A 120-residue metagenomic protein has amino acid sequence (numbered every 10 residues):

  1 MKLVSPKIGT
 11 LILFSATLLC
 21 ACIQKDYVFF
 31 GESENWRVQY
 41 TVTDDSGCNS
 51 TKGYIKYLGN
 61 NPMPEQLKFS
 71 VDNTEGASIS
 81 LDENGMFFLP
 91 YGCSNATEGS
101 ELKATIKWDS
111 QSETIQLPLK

Functional and structural regions predicted by a protein language model:
M1-C22: Sec-dependent bacterial lipoprotein signal peptides
C22-G47: Transition segment at domain starts
K25-Y27, E65, E75-A77, S100-L102 (+1 more regions): Residue-level marker for the onset of beta-strands and adjacent loop->beta junctions in well-ordered domains
S33-N35, T74-G76, W108-S112: Glycine-centered tight beta-turn/hairpin loop motif at sheet-sheet or coil-to-beta transitions
W36-V38, T51-G53, A104: One face of beta-strands
T41-E98: Mature extracytoplasmic domains of secretory-pathway proteins
S94-T97, E101-P118: Short, exposed beta-strand-loop hairpins at the edges of beta-sheets in extracellular/periplasmic proteins
